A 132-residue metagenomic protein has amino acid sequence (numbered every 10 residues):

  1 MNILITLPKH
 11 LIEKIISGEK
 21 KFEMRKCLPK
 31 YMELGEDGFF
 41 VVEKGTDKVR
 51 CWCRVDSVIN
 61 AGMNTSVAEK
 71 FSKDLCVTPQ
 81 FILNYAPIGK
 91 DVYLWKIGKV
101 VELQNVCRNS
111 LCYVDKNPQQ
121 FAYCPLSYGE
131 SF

Functional and structural regions predicted by a protein language model:
M1-F132: Structured alpha/beta reader/binder surfaces that contact nucleic acids or chromatin modification marks
